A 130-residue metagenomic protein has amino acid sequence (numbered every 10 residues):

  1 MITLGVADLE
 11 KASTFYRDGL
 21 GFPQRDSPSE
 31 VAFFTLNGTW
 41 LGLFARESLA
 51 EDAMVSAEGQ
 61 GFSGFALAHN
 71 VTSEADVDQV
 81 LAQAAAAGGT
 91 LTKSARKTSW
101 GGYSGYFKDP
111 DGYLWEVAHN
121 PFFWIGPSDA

Functional and structural regions predicted by a protein language model:
M1-L4, D52: Short intrinsically disordered, low-complexity coil segments enriched in acidic
T3, E10, D78: Conserved catalytic core of two-component sensor histidine kinases
L4-A7, T72: Residue-level signal for the nucleotide or nucleotide-sugar donor/cofactor binding architecture
V6-L9, S99-W100: Conserved beta-strand-loop-alpha-helix junction that forms the acyl-donor binding cleft
A12-R17, A84, G112: Conserved active-site tyrosine of GNAT-family acetyltransferases
F22-E74, D78-K108, P121-A130: Vicinal oxygen chelate
